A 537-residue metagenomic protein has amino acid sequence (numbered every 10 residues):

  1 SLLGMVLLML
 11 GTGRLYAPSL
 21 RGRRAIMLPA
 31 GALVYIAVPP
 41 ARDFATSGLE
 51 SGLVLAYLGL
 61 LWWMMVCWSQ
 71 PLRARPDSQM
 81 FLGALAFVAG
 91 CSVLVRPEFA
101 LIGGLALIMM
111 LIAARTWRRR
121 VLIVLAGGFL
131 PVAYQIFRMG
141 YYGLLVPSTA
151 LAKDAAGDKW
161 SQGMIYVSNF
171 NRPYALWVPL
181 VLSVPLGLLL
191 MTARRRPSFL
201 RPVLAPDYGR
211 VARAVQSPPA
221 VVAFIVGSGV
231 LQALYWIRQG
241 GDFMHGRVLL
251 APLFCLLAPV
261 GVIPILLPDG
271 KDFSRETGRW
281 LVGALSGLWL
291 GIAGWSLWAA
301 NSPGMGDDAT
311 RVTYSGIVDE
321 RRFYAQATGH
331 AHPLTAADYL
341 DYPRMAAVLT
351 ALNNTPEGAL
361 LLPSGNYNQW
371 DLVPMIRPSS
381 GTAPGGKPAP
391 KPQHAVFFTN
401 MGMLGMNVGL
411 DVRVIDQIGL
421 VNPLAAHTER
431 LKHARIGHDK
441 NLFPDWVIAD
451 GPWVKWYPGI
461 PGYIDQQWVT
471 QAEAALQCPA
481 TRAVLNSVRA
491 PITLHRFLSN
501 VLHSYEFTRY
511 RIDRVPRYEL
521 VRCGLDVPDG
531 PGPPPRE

Functional and structural regions predicted by a protein language model:
S1-E537: Membrane-proximal envelope and lipid/glycan-remodeling enzymes
